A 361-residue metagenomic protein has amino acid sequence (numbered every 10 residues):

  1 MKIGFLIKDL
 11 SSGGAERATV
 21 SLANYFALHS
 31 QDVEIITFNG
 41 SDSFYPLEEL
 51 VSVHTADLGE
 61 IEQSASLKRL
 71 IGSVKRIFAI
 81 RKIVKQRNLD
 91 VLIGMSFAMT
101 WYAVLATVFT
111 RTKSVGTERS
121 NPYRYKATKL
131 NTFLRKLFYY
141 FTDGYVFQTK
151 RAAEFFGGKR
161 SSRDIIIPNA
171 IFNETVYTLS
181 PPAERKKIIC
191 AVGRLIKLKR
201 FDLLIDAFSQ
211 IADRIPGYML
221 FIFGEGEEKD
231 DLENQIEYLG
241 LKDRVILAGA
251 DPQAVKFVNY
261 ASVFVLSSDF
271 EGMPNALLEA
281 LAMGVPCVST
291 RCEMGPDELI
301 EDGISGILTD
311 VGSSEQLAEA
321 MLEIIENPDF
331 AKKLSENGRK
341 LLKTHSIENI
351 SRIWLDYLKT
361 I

Functional and structural regions predicted by a protein language model:
G4, P182-F208: Conserved donor-binding/catalytic core segment of Leloir-type glycosyltransferases
F5-G13, R17-S21, Y25-K68, F155-G157 (+1 more regions): N-terminal strand-loop element at the rim of the active site of nucleotide-sugar-dependent glycosyltransferases
T55, E301-G303, I307-S314, E323-P328 (+1 more regions): Conserved acidic donor-binding segment of nucleotide-sugar-dependent glycosyltransferases
G94-T100, E118: Short His-centered aromatic/hydrophobic patch
K126, E154-G158, I165-K186: Acidic anion/phosphate-binding donor-loop and adjacent secondary structure in glycosyltransferase catalytic cores
A250, D269: Aromatic "clamp/platform" in nucleotide-sugar-dependent glycosyltransferases that forms part of the donor/acceptor
P286-T290: Short hydrophobic beta-strand element within catalytic cores of glycosyltransferases and related nucleotide-activated
Q316, E323, F330-T344, D356: A short, well-ordered alpha-helix in the C-terminal region of glycosyltransferases
